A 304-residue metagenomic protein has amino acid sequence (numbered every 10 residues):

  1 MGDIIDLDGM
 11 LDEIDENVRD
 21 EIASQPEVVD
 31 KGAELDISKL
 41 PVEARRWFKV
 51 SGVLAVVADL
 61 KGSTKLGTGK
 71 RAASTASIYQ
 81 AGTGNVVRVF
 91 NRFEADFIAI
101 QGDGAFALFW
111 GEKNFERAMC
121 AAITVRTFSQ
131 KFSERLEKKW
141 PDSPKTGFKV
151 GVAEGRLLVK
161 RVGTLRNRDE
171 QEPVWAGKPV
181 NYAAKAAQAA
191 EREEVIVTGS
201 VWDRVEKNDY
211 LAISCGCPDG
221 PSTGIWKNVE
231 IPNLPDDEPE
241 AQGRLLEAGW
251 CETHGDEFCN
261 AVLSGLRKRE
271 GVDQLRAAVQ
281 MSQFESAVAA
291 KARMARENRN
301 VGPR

Functional and structural regions predicted by a protein language model:
M1-K39, R192-R304: Intrinsically disordered, glycine/charged-rich C-terminal tails and inter-domain linkers that flank nucleotidyl cyclase
V42-C120: Catalytic NTP-binding/metal-coordinating core of nucleotidyl cyclase/transferase enzymes
R71, A105-P144, V152: Short helix/loop segment flanking the catalytic signature motif in cyclic-nucleotide metabolism enzymes
T83, V87, R126-S133, A187: Structural signal for well-ordered, non-membrane alpha-helices
W110-F115, V150-E170: Catalytic strand-loop-helix junctions within cyclic-nucleotide turnover domains
W140-G147, V195-G199: Acidic/histidine metal-binding catalytic segments
A153, K178-S200: Catalytic/regulatory signature loops of cyclic-dinucleotide turnover enzymes and related class III nucleotidyl cyclases
R161-A187: Catalytic-core segments of nucleotide cyclases and related cyclic-nucleotide turnover enzymes
